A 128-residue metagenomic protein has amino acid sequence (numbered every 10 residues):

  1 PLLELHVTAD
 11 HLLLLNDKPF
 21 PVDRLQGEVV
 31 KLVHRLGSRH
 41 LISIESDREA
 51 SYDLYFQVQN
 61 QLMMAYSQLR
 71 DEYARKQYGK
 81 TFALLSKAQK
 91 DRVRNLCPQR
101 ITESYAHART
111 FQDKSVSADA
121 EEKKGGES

Functional and structural regions predicted by a protein language model:
P1-S128: Long, low-hydrophobicity, acidic/polar, solvent-exposed interaction domains
